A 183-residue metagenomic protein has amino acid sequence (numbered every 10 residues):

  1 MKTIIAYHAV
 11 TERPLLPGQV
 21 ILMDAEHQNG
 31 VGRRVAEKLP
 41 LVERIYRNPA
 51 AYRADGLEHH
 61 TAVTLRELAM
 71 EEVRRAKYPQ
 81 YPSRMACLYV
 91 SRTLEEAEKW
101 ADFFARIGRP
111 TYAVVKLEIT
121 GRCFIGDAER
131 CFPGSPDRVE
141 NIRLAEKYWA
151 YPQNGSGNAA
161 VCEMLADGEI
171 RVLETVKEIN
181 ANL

Functional and structural regions predicted by a protein language model:
K2-I5, T11-A62, R84-A86, E95-A113 (+1 more regions): Conserved NAD+-utilizing ADP-ribose enzyme module
H59-K77: Active-site-proximal specificity loops/subdomain of glycosyltransferases
P79-Y81: A short acidic-Thr-Gly-centered motif at the start of a beta-strand
